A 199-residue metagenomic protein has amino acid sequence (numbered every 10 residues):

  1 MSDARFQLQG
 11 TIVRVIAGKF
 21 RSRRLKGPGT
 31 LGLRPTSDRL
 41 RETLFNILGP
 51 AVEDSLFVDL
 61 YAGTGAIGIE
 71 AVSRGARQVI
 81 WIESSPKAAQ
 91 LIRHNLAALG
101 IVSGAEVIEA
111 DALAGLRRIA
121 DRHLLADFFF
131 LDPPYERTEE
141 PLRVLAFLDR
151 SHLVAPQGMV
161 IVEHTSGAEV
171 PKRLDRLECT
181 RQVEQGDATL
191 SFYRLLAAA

Functional and structural regions predicted by a protein language model:
M1-A199: Class I S-adenosyl-L-methionine-dependent methyltransferase catalytic core
